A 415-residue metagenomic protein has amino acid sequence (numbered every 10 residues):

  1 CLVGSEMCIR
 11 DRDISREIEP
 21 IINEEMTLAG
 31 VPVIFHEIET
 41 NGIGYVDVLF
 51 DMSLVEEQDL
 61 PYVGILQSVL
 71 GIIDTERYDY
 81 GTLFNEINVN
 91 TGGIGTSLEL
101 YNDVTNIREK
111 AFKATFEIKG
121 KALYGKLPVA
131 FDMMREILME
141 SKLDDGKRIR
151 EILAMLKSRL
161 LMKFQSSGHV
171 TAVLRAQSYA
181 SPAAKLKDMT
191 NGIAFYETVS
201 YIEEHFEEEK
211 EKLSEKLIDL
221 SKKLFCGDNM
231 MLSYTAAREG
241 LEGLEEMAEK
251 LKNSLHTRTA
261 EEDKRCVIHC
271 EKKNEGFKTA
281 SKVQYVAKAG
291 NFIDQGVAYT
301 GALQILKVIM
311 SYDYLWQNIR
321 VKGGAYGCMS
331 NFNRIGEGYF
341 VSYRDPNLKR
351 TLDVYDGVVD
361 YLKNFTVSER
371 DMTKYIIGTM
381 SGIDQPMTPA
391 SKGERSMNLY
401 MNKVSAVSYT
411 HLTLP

Functional and structural regions predicted by a protein language model:
L2-D11, T410-P415: Conserved small/polar residues in nucleotide/adenosyl-binding loops
S5-E6, R10, C266-H269, T279-K282 (+3 more regions): Non-catalytic accessory/interaction domains
S5-E6, R10-Q67: Segments forming glycine/polar-rich beta-alpha architectures that bind adenosine-containing cofactors
I21-N23, V33-E37, N106, E215-K223 (+4 more regions): Generic recognition of flexible, low-complexity loop/linker segments
A29, E208-K216: Short linear interaction motifs
N41-G71, Y78-E140, K147-E207, G227-A236 (+2 more regions): M16 family metallopeptidases and their MPP-like homologs
G192, L213-A248: Non-catalytic, conformational "gating/processing" segments within enzyme and secreted inhibitor domains
M231-A287: An aromatic/glycine/proline-enriched structural segment found at the starts of mature extracellular/organellar domains
